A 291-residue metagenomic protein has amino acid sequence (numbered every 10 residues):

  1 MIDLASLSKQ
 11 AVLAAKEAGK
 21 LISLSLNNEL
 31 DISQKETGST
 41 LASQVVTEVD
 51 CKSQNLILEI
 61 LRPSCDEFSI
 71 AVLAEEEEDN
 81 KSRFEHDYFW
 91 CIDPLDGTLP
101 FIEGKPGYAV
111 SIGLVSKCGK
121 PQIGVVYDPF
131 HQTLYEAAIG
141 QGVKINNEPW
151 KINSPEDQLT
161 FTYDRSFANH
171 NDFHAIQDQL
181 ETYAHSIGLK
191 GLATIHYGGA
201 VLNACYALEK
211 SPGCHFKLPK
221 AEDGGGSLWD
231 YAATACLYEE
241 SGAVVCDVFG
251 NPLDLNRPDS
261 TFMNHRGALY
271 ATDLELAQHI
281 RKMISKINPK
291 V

Functional and structural regions predicted by a protein language model:
M1-L95, S285, P289-V291: N-terminal subdomain of lithium-sensitive/metallo-dependent phosphomonoesterases centered on the IMPase/IPPase/PAP
A18, I22, D50, L61 (+6 more regions): Residue-level signal for inorganic ion chemistry
V46, F101-I102, S227-W229: Short glycine/threonine-rich catalytic loop with a Thr-x-Gly-x-Asp
C51, E76, P94-G97, P129 (+2 more regions): Generic detector of well-ordered alpha-helical packing
R83-N146: DPxDG-like acidic metal-binding loop motif
K120, G142-I145, P149-K151, E275-I280: Short helix-loop capping/hinge motifs at secondary-structure junctions, enriched in acidic/polar residues
N153-V291: An extended, acidic
